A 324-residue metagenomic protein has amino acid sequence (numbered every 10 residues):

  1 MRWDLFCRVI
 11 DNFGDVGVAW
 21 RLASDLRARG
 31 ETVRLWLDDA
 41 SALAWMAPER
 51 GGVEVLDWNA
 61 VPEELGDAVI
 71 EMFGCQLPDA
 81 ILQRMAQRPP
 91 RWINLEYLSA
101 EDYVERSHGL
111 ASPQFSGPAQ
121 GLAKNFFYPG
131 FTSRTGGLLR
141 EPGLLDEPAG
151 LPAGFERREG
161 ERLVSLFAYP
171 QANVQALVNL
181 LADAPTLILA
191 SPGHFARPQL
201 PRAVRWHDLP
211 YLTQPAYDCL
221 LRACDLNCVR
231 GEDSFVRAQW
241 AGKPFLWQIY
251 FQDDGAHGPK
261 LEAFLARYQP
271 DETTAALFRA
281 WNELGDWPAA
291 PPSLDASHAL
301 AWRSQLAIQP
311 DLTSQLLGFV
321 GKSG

Functional and structural regions predicted by a protein language model:
M1-D4: Extreme N-terminal starter segment of soluble prokaryotic enzymes
F6-G121: Active-site and donor-binding regions of nucleotide-sugar-utilizing enzymes
G17, Q171-N179: A conserved mid-protein helix/loop that constitutes part of the nucleotide-sugar donor-binding site
W20-A23, T213-K260: A donor-sugar binding/catalytic signature common to diverse glycosyltransferases and related nucleotide-sugar
E96-A172: A nucleotide-sugar donor-handling region in carbohydrate enzymes
A182-P210: Catalytic donor nucleotide-activated moiety binding site of glycosyltransferases and closely related
P244-G285: Nucleotide-sugar donor-binding patch of glycosyltransferase catalytic domains
P270-G324: C-terminal amphipathic helix plus adjacent low-complexity, charged tail appended to glycosyltransferase catalytic
